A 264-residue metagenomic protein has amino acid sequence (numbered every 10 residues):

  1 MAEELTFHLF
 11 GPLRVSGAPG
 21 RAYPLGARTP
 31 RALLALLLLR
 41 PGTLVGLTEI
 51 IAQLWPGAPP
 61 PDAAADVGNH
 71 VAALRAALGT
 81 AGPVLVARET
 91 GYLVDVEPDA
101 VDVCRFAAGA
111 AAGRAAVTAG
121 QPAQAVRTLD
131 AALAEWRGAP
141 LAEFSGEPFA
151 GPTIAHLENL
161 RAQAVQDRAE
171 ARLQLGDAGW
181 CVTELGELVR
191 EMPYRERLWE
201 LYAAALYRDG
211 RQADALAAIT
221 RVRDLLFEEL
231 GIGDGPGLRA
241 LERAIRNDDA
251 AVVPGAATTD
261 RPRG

Functional and structural regions predicted by a protein language model:
M1-T183, E187, A251, T258-R263: Intrinsically disordered, low-complexity protein-interaction/activation regions
L157, A164-G264: Recognition helices and adjacent regulatory flanks at domain boundaries
